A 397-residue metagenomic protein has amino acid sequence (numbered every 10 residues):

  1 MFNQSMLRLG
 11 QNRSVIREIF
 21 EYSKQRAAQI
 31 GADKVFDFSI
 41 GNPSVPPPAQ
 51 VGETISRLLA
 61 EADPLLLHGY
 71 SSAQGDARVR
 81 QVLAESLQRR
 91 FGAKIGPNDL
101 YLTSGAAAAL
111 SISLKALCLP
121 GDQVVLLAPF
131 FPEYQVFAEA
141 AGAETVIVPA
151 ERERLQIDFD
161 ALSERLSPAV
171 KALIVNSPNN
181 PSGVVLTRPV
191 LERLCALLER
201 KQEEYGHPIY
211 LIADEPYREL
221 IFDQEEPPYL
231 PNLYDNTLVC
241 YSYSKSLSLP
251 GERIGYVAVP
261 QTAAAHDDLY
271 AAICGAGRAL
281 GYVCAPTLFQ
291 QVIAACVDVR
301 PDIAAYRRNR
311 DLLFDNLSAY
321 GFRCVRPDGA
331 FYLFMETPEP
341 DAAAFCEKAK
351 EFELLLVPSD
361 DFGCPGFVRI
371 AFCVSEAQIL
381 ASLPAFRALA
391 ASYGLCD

Functional and structural regions predicted by a protein language model:
F2-G105, I112, C296-V299, I303 (+1 more regions): N-terminal small-domain helix-loop-helix segment of the aminotransferase-like
Q25-G31, R90-G92, L197-I209, Q261-D267 (+1 more regions): Alpha-helix termini
K34-D37, C240, R323-D328, D360-D361: Short beta-strand
L65-G206, R218-L233, L395: Conserved core of the PLP fold type I
E85, R89, S163, A344-V357 (+1 more regions): PLP-dependent enzyme catalytic core of the Aspartate aminotransferase-like
N236-R307, A390: Conserved core segment of the aminotransferase class I/II
T287-A294, Y306-S318, C324-E336, F362 (+1 more regions): Conserved glycine-rich beta-strand-loop-beta hairpin in the small C-terminal domain of fold type I
